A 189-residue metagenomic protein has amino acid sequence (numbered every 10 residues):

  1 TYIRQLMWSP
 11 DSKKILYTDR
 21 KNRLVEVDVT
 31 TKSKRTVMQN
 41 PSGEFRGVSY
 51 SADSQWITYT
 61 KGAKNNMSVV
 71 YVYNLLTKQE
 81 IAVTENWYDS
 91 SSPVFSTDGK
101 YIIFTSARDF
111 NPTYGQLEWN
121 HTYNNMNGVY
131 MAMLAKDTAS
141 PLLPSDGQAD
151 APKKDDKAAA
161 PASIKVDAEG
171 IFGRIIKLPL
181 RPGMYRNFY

Functional and structural regions predicted by a protein language model:
T1-R4, E26-R46, K61-A63, V72-D89 (+6 more regions): Multi-bladed beta-propeller domains
T1-T18, P41-T60, M67, E80-I102 (+2 more regions): Conserved beta-propeller blade repeats
N22-E26, N66-V70, M126-Y130: Structural motif
K100-P112: Conserved short secondary-structure elements within globular domains
I103-S106, L117-L134: Blade-level signature of beta-propeller repeat domains, shared across WD40, Kelch, NHL, RCC1 and BNR/Asp-box propellers
Y114-G115, P141-L143, Y189: Short conserved micro-motifs at the rims of enzyme active sites and ligand-binding pockets
Q116, K154-E169: Surface-exposed acidic, glycine/proline-enriched linker/cap segments that occur as 15-30-residue helix-coil
